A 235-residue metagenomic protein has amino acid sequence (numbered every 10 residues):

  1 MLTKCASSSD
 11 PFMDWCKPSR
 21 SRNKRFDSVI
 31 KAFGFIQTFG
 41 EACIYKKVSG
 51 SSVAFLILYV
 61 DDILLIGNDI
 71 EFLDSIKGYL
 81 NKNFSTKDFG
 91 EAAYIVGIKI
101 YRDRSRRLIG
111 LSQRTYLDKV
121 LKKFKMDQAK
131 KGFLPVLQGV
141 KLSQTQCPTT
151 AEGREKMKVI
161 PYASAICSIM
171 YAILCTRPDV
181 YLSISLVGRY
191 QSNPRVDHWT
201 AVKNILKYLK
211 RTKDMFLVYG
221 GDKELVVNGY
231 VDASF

Functional and structural regions predicted by a protein language model:
M1-F235: Long, low-complexity, charge-biased intrinsically disordered regions
